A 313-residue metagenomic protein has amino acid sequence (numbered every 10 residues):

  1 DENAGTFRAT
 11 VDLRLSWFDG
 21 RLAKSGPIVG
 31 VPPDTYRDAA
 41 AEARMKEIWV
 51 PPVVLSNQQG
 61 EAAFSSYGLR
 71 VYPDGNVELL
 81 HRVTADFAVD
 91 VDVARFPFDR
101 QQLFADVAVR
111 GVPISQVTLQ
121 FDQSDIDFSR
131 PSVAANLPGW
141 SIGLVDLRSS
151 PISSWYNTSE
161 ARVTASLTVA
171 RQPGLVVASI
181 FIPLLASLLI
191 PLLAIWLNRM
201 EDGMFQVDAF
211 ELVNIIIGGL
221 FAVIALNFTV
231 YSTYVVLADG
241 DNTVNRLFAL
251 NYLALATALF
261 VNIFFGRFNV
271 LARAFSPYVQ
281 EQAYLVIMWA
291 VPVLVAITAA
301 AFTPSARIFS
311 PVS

Functional and structural regions predicted by a protein language model:
D1-S166: Soluble non-transmembrane domains of integral membrane proteins
W17, E47-W49, D90, W140 (+5 more regions): Generic detector of bulky aromatic hydrophobic side chains
I28, I48, I114, I126 (+11 more regions): Weak global preference for isoleucine
T118, Y156-N157, F228, A299-T303: C-terminal ends of transmembrane alpha-helices and the immediately adjacent extracellular/lumenal or cytosolic loop
V163-V291: Channel- or pocket-lining gating/hinge segments that regulate access to a cavity or pore
V286-F302: Hydrophobic core of alpha-helical transmembrane segments in multi-pass integral membrane proteins
A299-S313: Juxtamembrane boundary at the C-terminal end of a transmembrane helix
